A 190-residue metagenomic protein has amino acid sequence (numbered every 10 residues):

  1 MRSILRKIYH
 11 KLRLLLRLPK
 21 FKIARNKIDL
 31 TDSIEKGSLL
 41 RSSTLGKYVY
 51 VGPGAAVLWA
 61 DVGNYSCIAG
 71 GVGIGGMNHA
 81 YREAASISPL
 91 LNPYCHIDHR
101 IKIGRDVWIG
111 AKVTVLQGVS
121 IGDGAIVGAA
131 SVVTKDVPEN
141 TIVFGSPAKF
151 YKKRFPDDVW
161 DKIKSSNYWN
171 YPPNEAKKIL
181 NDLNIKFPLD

Functional and structural regions predicted by a protein language model:
M1-D29: Membrane-proximal basic amphipathic "stem/tether" segments
K20-R25, L30-S33, Y50, G54-A56: Conserved, well-structured beta-alpha core segment at the onset of a catalytic domain
K36-G46, Y50-Q117, S146: Flexible, glycine/small-residue-enriched loop-and-beta-strand segment within the central core of proteins
N78-A80, V137, K153-F155: Conserved catalytic-core motifs of eukaryotic protein kinase domains, centered on the activation segment
S86-V115, P147-D190: C-terminal segments of enzyme domains that contribute to small-molecule binding surfaces
K112-A125, S131-K135: Beta-rich strand-turn-strand
V127, G145: Conserved G/P- and acidic residue-centered "switch" motifs that form tight phosphate/ATP-binding loops in soluble
K135, E139-T141, K149: Glycine-centered loop/turn positions within well-structured domains that cap or flank conserved ligand/cofactor-binding
